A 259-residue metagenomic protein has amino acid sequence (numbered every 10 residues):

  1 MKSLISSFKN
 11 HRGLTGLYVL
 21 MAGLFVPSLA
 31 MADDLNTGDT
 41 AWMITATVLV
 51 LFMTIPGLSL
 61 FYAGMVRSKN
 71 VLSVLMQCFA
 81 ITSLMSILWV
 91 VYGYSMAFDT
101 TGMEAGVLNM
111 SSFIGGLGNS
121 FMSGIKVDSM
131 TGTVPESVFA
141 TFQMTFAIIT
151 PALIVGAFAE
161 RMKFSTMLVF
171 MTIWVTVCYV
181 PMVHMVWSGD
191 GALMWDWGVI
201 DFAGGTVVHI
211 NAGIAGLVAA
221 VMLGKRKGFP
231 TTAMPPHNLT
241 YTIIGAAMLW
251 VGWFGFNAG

Functional and structural regions predicted by a protein language model:
K2-G259: Hydrophobic alpha-helical transmembrane bundles of multi-pass membrane proteins
